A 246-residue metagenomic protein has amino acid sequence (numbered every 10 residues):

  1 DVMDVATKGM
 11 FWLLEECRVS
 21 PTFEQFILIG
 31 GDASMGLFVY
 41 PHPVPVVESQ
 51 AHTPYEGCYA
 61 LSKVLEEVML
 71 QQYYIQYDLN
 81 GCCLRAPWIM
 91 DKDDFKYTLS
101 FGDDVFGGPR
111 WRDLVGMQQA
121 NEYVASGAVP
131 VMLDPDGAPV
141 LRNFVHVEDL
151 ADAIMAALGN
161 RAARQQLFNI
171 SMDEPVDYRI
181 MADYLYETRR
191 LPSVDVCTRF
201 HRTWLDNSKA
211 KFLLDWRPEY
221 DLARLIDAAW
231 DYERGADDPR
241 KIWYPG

Functional and structural regions predicted by a protein language model:
D4, Y40-G81: Catalytic helix-loop patch of NAD(P)-dependent Rossmann-fold dehydrogenases
F11-E56: Conserved Rossmann-fold NAD(P)-dependent oxidoreductase catalytic core, especially the SDR/UDP-sugar
I27-G30, R85-P87, S171: Active-site beta-alpha turn of Rossmann-fold NAD(P)-dependent dehydrogenases/reductases
Q76-L79, D91-M117, P135, A156-F168: Glycine/proline-rich active-site loop of Rossmann-fold NAD(P)-dependent oxidoreductases
C83-A86, D113-L114, M132, A138 (+5 more regions): Conserved loop-to-helix N-cap of the C-terminal "lid" that shapes the substrate pocket in Rossmann-like
L141, D149-H201, N207: Mid/C-terminal beta-alpha module of Rossmann-like enzyme folds, strongest in SDR-family dehydrogenases/epimerases
L222-G246: Amphipathic terminal alpha-helices
